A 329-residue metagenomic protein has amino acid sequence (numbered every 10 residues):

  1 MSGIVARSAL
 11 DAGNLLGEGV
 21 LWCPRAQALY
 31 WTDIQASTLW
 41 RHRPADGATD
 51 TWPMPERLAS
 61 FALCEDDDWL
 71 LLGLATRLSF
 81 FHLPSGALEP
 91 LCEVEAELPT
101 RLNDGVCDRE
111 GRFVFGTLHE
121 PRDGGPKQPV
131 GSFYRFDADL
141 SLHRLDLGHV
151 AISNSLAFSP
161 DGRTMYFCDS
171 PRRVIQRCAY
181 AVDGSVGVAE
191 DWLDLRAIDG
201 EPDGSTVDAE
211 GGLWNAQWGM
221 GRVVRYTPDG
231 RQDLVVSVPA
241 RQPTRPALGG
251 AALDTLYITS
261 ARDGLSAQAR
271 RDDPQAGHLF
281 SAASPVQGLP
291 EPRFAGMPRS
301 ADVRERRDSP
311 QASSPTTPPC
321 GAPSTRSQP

Functional and structural regions predicted by a protein language model:
V5-D11, G47-P53, E89-E95, S141-L147 (+2 more regions): A short beta-strand motif characteristic of beta-propeller blades
A12-A26, P55-G73, A96-R112, R144-T164 (+3 more regions): Beta-rich, blade/repeat-based domains predominating in secreted/periplasmic proteins but also intracellular
C23-P24, L29-I34, C64, L70-T76 (+4 more regions): Conserved beta-strand positions in repeat-built beta-propeller and related beta-rich domains
T38-W40, R77-S79, G124, G131-Y134 (+3 more regions): A short loop-to-beta-strand structural motif that recurs across blades of beta-propeller domains
A87-D146: Hydrophobic alpha-helical segments and helix pairs
R173-V174, D194-R231: Loop/turn-rich, solvent-exposed surfaces of beta-rich toroidal or solenoidal domains
C178-S185, S284-L289: Short loop/turn segments immediately following beta-strands, especially the blade-tip and inter-blade linker loops
L248-P310: Blade-level signature of beta-propeller repeat domains, shared across WD40, Kelch, NHL, RCC1 and BNR/Asp-box propellers
